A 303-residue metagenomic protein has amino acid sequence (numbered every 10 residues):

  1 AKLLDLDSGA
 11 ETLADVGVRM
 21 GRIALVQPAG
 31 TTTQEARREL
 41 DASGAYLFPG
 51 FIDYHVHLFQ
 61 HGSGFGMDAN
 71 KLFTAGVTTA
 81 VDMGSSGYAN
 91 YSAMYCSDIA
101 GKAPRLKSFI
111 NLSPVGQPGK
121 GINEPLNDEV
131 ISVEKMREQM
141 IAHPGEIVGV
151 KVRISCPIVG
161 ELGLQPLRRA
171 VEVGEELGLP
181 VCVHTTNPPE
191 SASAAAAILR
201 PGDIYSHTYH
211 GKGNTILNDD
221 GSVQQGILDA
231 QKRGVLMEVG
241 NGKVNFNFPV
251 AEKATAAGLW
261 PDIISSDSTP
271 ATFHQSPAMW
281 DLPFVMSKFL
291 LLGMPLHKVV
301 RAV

Functional and structural regions predicted by a protein language model:
A1, V16, G21, G44 (+8 more regions): Divalent metal-coordination and catalytic microenvironments
L3-F48: Histidine-rich, glycine-flanked metal-binding segment
A42-G101: Metal-associated gating/positioning segment near the N- to mid-region
G50-V56, A80-D82, L106-I110, V148-V152 (+4 more regions): Hydrophobic faces of well-ordered beta-strands that scaffold small-molecule active sites in alpha/beta enzyme cores
H57, S85-S86, N111-V115, N123 (+5 more regions): Active-site beta-loop-alpha junctions enriched in small/polar residues
A75-V81, S85-S86, G101-D128, K151-I154: Metal-cofactor-binding active-site regions of metalloenzymes
A93, I131-M237, N245-D262: Histidine/acidic residue-rich metal-binding segments in metalloenzymes
P249-V303: His/Asp/Glu-enriched, well-ordered alpha-helical/loop segment that forms or immediately abuts the divalent-metal
